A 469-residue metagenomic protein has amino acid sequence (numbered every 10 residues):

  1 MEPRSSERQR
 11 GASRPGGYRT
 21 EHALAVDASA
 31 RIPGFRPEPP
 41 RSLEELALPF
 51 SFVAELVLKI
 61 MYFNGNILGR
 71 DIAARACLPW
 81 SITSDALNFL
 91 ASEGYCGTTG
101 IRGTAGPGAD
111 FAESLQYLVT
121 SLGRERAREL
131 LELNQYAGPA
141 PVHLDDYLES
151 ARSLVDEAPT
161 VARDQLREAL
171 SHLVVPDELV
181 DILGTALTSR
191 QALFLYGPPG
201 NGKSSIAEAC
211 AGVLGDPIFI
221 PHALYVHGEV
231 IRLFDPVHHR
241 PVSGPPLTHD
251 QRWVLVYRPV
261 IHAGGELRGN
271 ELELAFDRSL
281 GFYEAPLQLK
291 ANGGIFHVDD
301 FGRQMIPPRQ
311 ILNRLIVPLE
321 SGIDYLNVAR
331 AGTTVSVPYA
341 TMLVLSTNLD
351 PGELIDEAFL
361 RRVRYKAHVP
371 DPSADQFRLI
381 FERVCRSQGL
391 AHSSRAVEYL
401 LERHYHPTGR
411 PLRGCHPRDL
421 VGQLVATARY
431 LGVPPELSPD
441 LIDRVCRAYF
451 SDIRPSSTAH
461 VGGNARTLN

Functional and structural regions predicted by a protein language model:
E44, P107-T160, S451-V461: Short, amphipathic alpha-helical interaction segments positioned at domain boundaries
F63-R75: Short acidic, hydrophobic short linear motifs in intrinsically disordered regions
A91-G103: A short, conserved structural fragment
R152-V180, L390, P407-T408: Dynamic helix-loop-helix/coil hinge segments at AAA+ ATPase domain boundaries and subdomain interfaces
S171-V344: Conserved ASCE/P-loop NTPase catalytic core
D350-R362: Short regulatory helix/loop adjacent to the ATP-binding pocket of P-loop NTPases
G352-L354, V369-P417, Y430-P435: Conserved C-terminal "switch" segment of AAA+ ATPases
S438-N469: C-terminal engagement/docking regions of AAA+ P-loop ATPases
